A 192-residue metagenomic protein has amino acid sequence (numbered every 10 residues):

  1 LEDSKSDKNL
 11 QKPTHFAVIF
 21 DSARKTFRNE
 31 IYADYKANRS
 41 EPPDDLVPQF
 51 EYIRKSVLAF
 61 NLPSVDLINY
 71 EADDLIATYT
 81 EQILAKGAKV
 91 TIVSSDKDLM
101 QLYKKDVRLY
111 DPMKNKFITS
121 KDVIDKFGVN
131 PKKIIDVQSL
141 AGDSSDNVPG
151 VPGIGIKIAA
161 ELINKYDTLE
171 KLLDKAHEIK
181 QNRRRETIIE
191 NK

Functional and structural regions predicted by a protein language model:
L1-D21, F27-E30, D34: Non-catalytic, usually N-terminal nucleic-acid engagement modules in DNA/RNA processing proteins
R24-R28, D98-Q101: Short, active-site-adjacent cap segments at secondary-structure transitions
A37-K192: Extended two-metal-dependent nuclease catalytic cores across DNA- and RNA-processing enzymes
